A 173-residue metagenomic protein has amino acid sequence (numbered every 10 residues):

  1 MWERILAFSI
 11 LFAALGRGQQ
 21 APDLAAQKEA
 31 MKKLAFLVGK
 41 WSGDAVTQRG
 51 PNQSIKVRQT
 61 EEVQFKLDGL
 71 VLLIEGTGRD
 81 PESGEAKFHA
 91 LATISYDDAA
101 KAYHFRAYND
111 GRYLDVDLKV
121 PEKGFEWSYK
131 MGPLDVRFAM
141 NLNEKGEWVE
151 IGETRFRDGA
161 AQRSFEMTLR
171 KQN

Functional and structural regions predicted by a protein language model:
M1-L6: Bacterial N-terminal signal peptides that target proteins for export
S9-G18: Hydrophobic h-region of N-terminal signal peptides that target proteins for export in Gram-negative bacteria
Q19-N173: Hydrophobic small-molecule pocket/channel-lining residues, especially in calycin-type beta-barrels
